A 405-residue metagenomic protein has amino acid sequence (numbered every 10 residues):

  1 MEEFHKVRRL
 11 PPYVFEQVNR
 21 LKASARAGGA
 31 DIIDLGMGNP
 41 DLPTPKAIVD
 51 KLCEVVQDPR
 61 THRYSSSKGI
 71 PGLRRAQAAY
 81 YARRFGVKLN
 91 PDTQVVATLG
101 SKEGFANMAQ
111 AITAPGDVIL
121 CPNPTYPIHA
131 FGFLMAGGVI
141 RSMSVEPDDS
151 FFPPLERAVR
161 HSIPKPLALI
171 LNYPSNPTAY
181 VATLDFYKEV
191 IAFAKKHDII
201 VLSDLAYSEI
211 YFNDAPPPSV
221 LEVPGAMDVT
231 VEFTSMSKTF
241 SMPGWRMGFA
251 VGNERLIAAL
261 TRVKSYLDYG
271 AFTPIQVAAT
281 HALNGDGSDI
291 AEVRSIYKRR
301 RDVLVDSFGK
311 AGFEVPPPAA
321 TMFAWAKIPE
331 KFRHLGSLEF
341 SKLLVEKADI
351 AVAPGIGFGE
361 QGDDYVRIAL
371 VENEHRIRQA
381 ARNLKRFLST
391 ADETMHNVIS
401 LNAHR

Functional and structural regions predicted by a protein language model:
E3, R8-E16, A25-I33, N39-V55 (+1 more regions): PLP-dependent class I/II
R63-T98: Conserved N-terminal alpha-helix of the aminotransferase class I/II PLP-enzyme fold
